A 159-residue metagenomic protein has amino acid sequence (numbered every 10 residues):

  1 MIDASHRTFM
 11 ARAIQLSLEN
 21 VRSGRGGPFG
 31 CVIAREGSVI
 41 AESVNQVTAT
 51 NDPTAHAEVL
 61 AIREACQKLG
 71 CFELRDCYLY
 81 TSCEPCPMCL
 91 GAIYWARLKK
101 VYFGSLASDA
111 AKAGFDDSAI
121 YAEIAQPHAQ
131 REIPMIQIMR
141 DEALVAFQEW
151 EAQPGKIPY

Functional and structural regions predicted by a protein language model:
M1-R22, P85, A92-Y159: Zinc-dependent deaminase
D3, V47-T48: A short, polar/acidic, helix/strand-boundary loop motif
R25-F29, E73: Short, basic and Ser/Thr-rich N-terminal targeting/leader segments
P28-G37: Short beta-strand scaffold segments in enzyme catalytic cores
I40-V47: Short beta->alpha transition motifs characteristic of CBS
V47, T81, S105: Residues that line or immediately flank small-molecule/substrate-binding pockets and catalytic motifs
T54-A55, V59-A96: Helix-adjacent hinge/juxtasegments
